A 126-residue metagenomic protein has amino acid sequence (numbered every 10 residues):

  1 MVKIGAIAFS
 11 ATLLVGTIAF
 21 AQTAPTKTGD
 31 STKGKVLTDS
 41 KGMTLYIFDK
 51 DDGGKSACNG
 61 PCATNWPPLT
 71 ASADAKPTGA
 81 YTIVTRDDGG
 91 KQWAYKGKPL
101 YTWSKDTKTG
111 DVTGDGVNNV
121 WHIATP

Functional and structural regions predicted by a protein language model:
V2-I7, T17-P126: Compact beta-sheet-dominated domain cores in extracellular/mature segments
